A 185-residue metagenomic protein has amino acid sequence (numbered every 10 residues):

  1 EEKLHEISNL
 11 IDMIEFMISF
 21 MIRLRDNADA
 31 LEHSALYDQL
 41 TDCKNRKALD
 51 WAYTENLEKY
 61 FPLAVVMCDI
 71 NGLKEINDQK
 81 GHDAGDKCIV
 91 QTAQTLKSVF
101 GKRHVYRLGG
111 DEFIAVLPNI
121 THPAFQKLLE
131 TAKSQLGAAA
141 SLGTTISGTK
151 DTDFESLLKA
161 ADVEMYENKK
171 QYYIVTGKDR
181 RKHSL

Functional and structural regions predicted by a protein language model:
E1, V66: Sensory beta-strand/linker motifs that couple input domains to effectors
E2-F20: Amphipathic alpha-helical "output/dimerization" segments
S8, M21, R25-E32, D50 (+1 more regions): Amphipathic coiled-coil signal-coupling helices
N27-R46, W51-A52, N56: Amphipathic HAMP/coiled-coil signal-transducing linker helices that couple sensory inputs to cytosolic output domains
N45-A64, N71-S98, Y106-G110, I114-A115 (+2 more regions): Conserved long alpha-helical elements within nucleotide-processing catalytic cores of c-di-GMP signaling and class III
Q91-D151: GGDEF/GGEEF active-site signature
Q126-K133, I146-H183: Catalytic-core segments of nucleotide cyclases and related cyclic-nucleotide turnover enzymes
